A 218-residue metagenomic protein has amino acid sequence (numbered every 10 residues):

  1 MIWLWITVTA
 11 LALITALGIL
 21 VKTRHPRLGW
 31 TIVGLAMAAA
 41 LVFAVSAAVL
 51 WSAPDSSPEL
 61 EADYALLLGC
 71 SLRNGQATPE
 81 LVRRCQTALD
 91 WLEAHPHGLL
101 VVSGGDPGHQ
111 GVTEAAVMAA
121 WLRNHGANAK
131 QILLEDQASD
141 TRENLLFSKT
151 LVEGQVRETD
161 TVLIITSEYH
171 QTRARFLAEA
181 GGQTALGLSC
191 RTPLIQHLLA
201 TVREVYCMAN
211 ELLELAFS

Functional and structural regions predicted by a protein language model:
M1-L20: Membrane-embedded alpha-helical segments of integral membrane proteins
I2-I6, P26-I32: Short, aromatic-rich membrane-interface segments at the entry and exit of alpha-helical transmembrane domains
T15, A39, F43-S46, E204-C207: Helical transmembrane-bundle signal
L17-T23, H97-V102: A short, flexible N-terminal coil/short beta segment enriched in small residues
H25-P26, W30, A38, A116 (+1 more regions): Alpha-helix N-cap/helix-start capping motif
L28-A53: Transmembrane alpha-helices and immediately adjacent membrane-cytoplasm interface residues in multi-pass integral
V45-V202: A structural signal for short, hydrophobic/glycine-enriched beta-strand patches
H197-S218: A transmembrane-helix-recognition feature enriched in membrane-embedded lipid enzymes and envelope glyco-/phospholipid
